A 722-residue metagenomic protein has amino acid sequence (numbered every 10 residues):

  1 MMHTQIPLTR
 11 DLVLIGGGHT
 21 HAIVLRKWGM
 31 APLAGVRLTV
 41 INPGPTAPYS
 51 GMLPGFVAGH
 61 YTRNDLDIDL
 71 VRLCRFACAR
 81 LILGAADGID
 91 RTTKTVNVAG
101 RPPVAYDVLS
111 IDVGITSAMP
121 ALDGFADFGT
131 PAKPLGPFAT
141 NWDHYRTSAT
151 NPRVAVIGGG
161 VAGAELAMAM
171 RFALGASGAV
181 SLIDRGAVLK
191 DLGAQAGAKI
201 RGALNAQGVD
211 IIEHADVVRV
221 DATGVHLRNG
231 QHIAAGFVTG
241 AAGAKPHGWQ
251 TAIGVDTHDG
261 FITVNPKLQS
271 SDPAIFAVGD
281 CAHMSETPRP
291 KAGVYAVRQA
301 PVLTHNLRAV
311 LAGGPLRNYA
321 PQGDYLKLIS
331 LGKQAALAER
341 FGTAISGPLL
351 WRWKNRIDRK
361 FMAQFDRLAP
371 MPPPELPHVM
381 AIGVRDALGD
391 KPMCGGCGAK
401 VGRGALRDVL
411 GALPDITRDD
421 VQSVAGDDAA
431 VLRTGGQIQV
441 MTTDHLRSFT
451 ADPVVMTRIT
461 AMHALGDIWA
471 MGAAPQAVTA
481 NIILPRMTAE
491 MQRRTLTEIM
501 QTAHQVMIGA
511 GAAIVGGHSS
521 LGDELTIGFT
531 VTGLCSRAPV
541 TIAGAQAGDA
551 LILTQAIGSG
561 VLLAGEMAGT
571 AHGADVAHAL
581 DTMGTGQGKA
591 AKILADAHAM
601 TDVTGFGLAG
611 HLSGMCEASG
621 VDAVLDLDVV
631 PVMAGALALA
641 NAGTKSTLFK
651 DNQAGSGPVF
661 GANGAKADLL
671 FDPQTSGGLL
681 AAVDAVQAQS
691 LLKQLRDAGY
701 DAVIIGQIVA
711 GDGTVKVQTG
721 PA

Functional and structural regions predicted by a protein language model:
M2-R80, A164-A194: Beta1-alpha1 glycine-rich phosphate/pyrophosphate-binding loop at the start of Rossmann-like nucleotide-binding domains
M2-T9, F76-A155, R228, T239: FAD-binding core/adjacent interface of flavoenzyme oxidoreductases
L81-T93, V104, G175-N265: A Rossmann-like FAD-binding core segment of flavoenzymes
A126-T150, H226, H232-R298: FAD-site-proximal beta/loop scaffold in flavoenzymes
G260-F276, A320, A336-L337, G342 (+1 more regions): FAD-binding beta-loop-beta segment adjacent to the flavin cofactor pocket
C281-G332: A conserved FAD-binding loop/helix module that cradles the flavin
K333-R385: C-terminal auxiliary extensions adjacent to catalytic cores
V379-A722: Helix-biased detector of long, well-ordered alpha-helical tracts
